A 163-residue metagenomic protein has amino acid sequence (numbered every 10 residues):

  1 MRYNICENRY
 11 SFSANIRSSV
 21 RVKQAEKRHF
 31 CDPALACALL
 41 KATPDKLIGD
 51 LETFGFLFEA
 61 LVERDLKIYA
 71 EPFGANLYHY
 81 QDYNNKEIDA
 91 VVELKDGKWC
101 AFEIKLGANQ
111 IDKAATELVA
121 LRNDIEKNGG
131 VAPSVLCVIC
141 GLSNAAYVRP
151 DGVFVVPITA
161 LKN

Functional and structural regions predicted by a protein language model:
M1-K98: Accessory nucleic acid-recognition modules appended to NTPase machines
K46, D50, A114-L121: Short, surface-exposed loop/helix-turn segments at secondary-structure junctions that function as lids/hinges flanking
Y69-P72, V119-A132: Arginine/glycine-rich "motif VI" loop of SF2 helicases in the C-terminal RecA-like domain
Q81, V138-C140: Short beta-strand/turn micro-motifs composed of small residues that flank or help shape donor/cofactor-binding pockets
G97-K98, V131-V135: Short glycine-/polar-rich loops that comprise or flank the Walker A/P-loop and associated switch/sensor motifs
C100-Q110: Active-site ExK catalytic segment of metal-dependent nucleases
A108-V119, V148: Active-site-adjacent loop/helix micro-motif of nuclease/hydrolase catalytic cores
G141-N163: Domain-level recognition of nuclease-like catalytic cores that cleave nucleotide substrates
